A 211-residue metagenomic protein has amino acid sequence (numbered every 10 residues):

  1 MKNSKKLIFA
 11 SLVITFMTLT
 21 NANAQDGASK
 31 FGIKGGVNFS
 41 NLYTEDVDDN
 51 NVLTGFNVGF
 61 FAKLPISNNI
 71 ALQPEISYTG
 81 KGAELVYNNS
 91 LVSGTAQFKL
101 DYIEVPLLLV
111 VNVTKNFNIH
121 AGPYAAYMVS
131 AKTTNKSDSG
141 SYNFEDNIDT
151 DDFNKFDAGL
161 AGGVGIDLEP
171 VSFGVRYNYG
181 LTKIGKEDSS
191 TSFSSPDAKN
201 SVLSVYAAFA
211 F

Functional and structural regions predicted by a protein language model:
M1-K34, A207-F211: Bacterial Sec-dependent N-terminal signal peptides
N23-P65, G180: Short glycine/proline- and aromatic-enriched beta-strand/turn motifs that initiate or cap beta-hairpins
D26, S67, T114, E169-V171: Outer-membrane beta-barrel channels and translocator barrels
G27-S29, N50-F56, K99-I103, N154-L160 (+2 more regions): Residues that define the transmembrane beta-barrel architecture of outer-membrane proteins
V37-N41, Y78-G82, A125-V129, L168-P170 (+2 more regions): Transmembrane beta-strands of outer-membrane beta-barrel pores
N41-N50, G80-D101, V129-N154, K183-S201: Flexible, solvent-exposed loop segments that connect beta-strands
F61-K63, L108-V110, G163-D167, G174 (+1 more regions): Transmembrane beta-barrel domains of outer membrane proteins
I70-L72, F117-I119, P170-V175: Repeated loop/turn-to-beta-strand initiation elements of outer-membrane beta-barrel proteins
